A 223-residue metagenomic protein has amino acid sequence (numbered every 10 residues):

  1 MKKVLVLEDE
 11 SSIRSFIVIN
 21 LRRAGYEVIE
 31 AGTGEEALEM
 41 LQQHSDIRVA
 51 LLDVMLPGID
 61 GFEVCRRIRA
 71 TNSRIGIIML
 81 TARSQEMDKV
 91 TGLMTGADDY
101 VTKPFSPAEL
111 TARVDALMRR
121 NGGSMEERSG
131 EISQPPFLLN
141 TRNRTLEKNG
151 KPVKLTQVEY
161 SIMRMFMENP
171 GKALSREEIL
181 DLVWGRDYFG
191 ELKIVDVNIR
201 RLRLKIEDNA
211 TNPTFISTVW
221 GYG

Functional and structural regions predicted by a protein language model:
M1-S124: N-terminal/domain-start alpha-helical segments
K2-K3, D115-A173, E177: Short, Lys/Arg-enriched segments at the junction into DNA-binding effector domains of transcriptional regulators
Q43, E168-G171, R186: Short helix-capping/hinge SLiMs at alpha-helix to coil transitions
R69, M118, M167, R203-E207: Protein kinase-like catalytic domain
A108, K172-V183: Short coil-to-helix segment of the ABC ATPase nucleotide-binding domain corresponding to the Q-loop/switch region
S124-S129, K154, I199, R203-G223: DNA-binding patch around the recognition helix
I162-M163, I179, L202, I206: DNA major-groove recognition helices of helix-turn-helix
